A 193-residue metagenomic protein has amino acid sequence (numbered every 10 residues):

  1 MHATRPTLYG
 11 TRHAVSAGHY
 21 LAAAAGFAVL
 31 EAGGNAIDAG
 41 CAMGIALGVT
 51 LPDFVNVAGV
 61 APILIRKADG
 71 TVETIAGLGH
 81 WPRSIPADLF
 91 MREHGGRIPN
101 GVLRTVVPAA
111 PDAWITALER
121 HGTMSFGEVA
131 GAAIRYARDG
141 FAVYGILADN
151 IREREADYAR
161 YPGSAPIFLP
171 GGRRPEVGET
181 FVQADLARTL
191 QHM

Functional and structural regions predicted by a protein language model:
M1-A24, A28, A36-M193: Noncatalytic scaffold domains of N-terminal-nucleophile
